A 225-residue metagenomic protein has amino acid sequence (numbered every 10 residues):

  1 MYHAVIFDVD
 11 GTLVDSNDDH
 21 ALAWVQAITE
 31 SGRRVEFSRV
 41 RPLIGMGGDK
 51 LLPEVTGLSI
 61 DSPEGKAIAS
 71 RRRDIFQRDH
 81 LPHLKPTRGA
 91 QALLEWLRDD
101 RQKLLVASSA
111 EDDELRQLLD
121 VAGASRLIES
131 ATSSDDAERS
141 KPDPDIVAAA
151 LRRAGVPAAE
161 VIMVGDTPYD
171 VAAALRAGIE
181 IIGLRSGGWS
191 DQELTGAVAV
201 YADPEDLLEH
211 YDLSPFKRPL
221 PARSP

Functional and structural regions predicted by a protein language model:
M1-H3, E95, E111-P225: Asp-based, Mg2+/Mn2+-dependent phosphohydrolase catalytic module
M1-R41: Active-site neighborhood of HAD-like aspartate-dependent phosphohydrolases
D19, L43, G47, K85-G89 (+4 more regions): Short beta->alpha linker loops
A21, V25, F37, G45 (+3 more regions): An amphipathic alpha-helix signature
E30-R33, L58-D61, D100, G123-L127 (+1 more regions): Short helix-capping segments at alpha-helix termini
S31, G45-R78, R88-Q91, E95-R98: A metal-dependent, Asp-based hydrolase signature
R78-V106, D112-R116, P144: Short, acidic loop-to-helix structural element flanking the phosphoryl-transfer center in phosphate-processing enzymes
